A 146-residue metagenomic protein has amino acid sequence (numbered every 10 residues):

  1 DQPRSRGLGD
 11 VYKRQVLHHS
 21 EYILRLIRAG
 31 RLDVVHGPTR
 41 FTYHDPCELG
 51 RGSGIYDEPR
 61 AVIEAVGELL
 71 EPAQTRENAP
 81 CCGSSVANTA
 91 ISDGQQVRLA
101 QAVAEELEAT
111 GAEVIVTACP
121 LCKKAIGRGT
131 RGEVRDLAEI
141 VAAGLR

Functional and structural regions predicted by a protein language model:
D1, S5-L8: Positively charged, low-complexity/disordered segments
G9-R146: Iron-sulfur cluster-binding electron-transfer modules in prokaryotic oxidoreductases
